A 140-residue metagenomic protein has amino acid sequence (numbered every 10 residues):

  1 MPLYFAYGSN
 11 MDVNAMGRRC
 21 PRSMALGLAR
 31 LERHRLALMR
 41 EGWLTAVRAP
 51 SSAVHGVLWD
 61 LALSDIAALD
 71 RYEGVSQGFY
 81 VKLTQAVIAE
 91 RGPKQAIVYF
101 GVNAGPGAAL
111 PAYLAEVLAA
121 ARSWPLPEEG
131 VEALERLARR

Functional and structural regions predicted by a protein language model:
M1-R140: Glycine-aromatic micro-motifs
